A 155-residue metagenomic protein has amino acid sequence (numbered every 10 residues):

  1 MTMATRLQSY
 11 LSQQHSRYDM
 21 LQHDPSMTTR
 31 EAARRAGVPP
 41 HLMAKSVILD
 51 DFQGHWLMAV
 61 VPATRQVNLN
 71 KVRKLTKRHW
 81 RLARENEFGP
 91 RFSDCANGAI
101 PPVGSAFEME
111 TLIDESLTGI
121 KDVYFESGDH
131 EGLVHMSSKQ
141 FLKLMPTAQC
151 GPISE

Functional and structural regions predicted by a protein language model:
M1-E155: Extended, low-hydrophobicity, polar/charged segments
